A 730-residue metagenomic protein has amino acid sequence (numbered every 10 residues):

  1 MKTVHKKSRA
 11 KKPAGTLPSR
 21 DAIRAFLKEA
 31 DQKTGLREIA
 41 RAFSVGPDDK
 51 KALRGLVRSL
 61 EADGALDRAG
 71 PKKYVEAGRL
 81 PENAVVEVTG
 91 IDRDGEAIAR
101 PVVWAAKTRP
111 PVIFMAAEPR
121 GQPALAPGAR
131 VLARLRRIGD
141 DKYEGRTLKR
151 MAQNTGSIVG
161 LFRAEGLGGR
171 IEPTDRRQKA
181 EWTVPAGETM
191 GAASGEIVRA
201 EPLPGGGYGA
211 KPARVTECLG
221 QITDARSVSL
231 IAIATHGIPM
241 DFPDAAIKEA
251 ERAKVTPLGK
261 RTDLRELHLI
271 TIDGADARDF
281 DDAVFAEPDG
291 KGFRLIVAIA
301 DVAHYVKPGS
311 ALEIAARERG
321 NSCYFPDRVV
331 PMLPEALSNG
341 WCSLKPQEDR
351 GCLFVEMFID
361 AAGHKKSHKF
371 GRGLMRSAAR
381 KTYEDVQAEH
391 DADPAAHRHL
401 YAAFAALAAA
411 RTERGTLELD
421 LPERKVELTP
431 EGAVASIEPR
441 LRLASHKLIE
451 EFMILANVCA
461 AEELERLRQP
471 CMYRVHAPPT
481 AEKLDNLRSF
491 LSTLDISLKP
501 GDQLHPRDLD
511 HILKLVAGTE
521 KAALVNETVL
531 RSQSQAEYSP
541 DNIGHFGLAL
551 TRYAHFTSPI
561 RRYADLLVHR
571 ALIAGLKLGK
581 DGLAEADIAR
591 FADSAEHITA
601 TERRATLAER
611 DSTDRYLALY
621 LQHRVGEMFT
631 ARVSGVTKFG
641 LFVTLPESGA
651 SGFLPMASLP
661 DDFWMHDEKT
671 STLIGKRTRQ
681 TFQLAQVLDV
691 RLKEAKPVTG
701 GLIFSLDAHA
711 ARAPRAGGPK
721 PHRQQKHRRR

Functional and structural regions predicted by a protein language model:
M1-P18, F663-T672, L706-R730: Acidic, low-complexity intrinsically disordered tails
K2-I296, A303-E348, R380-K381, S671-T681: Charge-lined substrate channels and their catalytic hotspots, especially those that engage the 3′ end of RNA
I39, L645-S648, A708: Short acidic, flexible loop segments centered on an aromatic residue
I231-I238, D244-P660, T670, A685 (+3 more regions): Electropositive polyanion-binding surfaces
A657, D661-W664, R677: Classical nucleotidyltransferase
